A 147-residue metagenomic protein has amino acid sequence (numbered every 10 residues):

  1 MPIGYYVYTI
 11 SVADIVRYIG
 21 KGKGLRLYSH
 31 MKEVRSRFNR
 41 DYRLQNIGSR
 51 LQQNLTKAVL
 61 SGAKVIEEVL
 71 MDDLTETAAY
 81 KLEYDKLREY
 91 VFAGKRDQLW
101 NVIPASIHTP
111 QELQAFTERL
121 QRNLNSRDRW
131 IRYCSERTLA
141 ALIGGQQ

Functional and structural regions predicted by a protein language model:
M1, M71-Q147: Boundary/linker segments flanking structured domains
M1, T9-S11, K57-L60: A general structural signal for short secondary-structure junctions and capping/turn motifs
I3-Y5, Q52: Short alpha-helical segments and helix-capping/turn motifs at coil-helix boundaries
Y6-K23, A79: GIY-YIG nuclease signature motif recognition
Y18-G20, E67, Q147: Generic low-polarity alpha-helical segments
K23-Y80: Conserved short loop/helix modules at catalytic or binding sites in compact beta-alpha or helix-hairpin-helix contexts
